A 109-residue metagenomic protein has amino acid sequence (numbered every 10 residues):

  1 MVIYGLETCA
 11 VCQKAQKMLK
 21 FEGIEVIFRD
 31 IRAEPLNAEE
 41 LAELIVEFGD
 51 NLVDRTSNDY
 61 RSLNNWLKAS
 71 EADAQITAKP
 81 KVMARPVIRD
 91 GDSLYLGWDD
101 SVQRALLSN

Functional and structural regions predicted by a protein language model:
M1-E22, V26-R32: Local sequence-structure signature of Cys/Sec-based thiol-disulfide redox active-site neighborhoods
I31-N109: Thiol/selenol-based redox catalytic cores and closely related redox-interacting motifs
